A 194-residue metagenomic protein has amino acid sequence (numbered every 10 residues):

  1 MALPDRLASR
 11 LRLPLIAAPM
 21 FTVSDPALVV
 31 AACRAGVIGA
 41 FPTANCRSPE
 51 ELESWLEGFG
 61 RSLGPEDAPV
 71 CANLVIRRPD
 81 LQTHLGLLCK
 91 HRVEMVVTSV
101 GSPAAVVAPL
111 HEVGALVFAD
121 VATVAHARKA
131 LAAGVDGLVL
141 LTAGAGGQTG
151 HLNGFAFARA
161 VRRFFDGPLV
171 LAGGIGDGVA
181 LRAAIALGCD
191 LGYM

Functional and structural regions predicted by a protein language model:
M1-P168: Active-site entrance/lid segments in N-terminal catalytic domains of soluble metabolic enzymes
N153-M194: Catalytic alpha/beta core domains of metabolic enzymes, predominantly
